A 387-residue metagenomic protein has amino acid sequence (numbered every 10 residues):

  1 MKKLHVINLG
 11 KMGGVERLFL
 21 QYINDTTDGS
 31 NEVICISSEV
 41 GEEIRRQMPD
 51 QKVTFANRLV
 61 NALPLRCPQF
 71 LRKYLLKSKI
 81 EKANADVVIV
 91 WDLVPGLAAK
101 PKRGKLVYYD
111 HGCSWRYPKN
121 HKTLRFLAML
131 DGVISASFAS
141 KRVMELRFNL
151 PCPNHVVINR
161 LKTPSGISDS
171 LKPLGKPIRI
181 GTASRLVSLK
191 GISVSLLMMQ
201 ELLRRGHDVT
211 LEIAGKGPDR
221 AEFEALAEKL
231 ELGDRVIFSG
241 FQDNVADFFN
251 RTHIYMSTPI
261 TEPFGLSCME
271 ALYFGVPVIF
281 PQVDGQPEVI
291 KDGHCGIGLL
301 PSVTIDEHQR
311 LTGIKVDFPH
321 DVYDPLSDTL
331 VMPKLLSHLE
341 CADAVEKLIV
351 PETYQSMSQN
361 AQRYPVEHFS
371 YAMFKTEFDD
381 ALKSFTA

Functional and structural regions predicted by a protein language model:
L4, K172-K190, L196-M199, T329-M332: Conserved donor-binding/catalytic core segment of Leloir-type glycosyltransferases
H5-G13, R17-C67, N154: N-terminal strand-loop element at the rim of the active site of nucleotide-sugar-dependent glycosyltransferases
G14, D324-D343, I349-K383: A charged, aromatic-enriched C-terminal amphipathic alpha-helix characteristic of glycosyltransferases across folds
E16-Q21, R185-E201, H207, P218-E224: A conserved mid-protein helix/loop that constitutes part of the nucleotide-sugar donor-binding site
R72, I89-P95, D110: Short His-centered aromatic/hydrophobic patch
L130-N154, L161-S165: A short, active-site helix/loop in glycosyltransferases that binds the activated sugar's phosphate group
F241, I260: Aromatic "clamp/platform" in nucleotide-sugar-dependent glycosyltransferases that forms part of the donor/acceptor
P277-F280, I290, I297-L299: Short hydrophobic beta-strand element within catalytic cores of glycosyltransferases and related nucleotide-activated
